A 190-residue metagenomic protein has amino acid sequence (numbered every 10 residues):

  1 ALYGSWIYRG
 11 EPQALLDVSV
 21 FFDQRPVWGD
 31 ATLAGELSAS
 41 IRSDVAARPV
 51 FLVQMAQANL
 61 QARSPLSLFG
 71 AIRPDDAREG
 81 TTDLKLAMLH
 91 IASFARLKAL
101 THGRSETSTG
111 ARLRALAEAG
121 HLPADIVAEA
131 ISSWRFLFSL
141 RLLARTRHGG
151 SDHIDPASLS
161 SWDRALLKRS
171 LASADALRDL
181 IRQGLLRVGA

Functional and structural regions predicted by a protein language model:
A1-A190: A nucleotide- and high-energy phosphate-metabolite-utilizing enzyme signature
